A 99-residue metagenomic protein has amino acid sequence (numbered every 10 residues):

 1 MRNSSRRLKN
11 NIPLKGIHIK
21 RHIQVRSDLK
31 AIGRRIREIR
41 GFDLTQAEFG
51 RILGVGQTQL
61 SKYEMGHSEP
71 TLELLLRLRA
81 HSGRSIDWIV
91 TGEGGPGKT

Functional and structural regions predicted by a protein language model:
N3, R7-F42, I52: A short, Lys/Arg-rich alpha-helix, primarily the initiator
R34, T58-S61, E73: Positions in alpha-helical segments
I39, L72-E73: Short, Lys/Arg-enriched C-terminal cap helix and immediately downstream tail that follows
G41-M65, H81: Short alpha-helical DNA-recognition segment
Y63, L76, T91-G92: Residue-level "edge-of-site" marker
E73-W88: DNA major-groove recognition helix of helix-turn-helix/homeodomain DNA-binding modules
W88-T99: Short amphipathic recognition helices of helix-turn-helix/homeodomain-type DNA-binding modules
